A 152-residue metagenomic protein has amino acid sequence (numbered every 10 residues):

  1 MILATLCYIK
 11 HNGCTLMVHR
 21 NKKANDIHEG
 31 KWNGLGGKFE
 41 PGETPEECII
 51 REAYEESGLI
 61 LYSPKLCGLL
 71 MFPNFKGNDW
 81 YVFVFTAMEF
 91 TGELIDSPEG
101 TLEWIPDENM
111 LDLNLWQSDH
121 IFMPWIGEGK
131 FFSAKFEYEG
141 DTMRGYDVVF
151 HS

Functional and structural regions predicted by a protein language model:
M1-M17, K38: Conserved N-terminal beta-strand and adjoining loop/helix that marks the start of the Nudix/MutT-like hydrolase domain
K10-C14, K23, M88-E93, G129: Short, charged/polar surface micro-motifs in flexible loops or helix N-caps
T15-H19, K23-P41, I49-I50: N-terminal first-folded block
F39-Y62, F72-W125, Y146-S152: Unchanged
G68: Catalytic phosphate/metal-binding cores of nucleic-acid and nucleotide-processing enzymes, i.e., regions that mediate
G127-S152: Charged phosphate-binding loop/patch that engages nucleotide di/tri-phosphates or the phosphate backbone of nucleic
